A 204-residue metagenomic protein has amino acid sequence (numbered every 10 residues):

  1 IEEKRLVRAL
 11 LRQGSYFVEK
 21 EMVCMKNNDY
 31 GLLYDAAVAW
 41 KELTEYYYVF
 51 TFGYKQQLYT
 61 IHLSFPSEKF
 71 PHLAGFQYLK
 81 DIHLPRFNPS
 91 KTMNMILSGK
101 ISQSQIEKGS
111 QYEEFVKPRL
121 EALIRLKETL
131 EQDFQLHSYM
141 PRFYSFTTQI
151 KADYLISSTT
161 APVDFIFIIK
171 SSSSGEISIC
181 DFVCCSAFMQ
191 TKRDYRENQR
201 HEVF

Functional and structural regions predicted by a protein language model:
E3-L6, L10-S157: An acidic, glycine-rich, mixed-charge low-complexity segment common to nucleic-acid enzymes
I124-F204: Conserved binding-pocket/active-site segment within a compact domain
